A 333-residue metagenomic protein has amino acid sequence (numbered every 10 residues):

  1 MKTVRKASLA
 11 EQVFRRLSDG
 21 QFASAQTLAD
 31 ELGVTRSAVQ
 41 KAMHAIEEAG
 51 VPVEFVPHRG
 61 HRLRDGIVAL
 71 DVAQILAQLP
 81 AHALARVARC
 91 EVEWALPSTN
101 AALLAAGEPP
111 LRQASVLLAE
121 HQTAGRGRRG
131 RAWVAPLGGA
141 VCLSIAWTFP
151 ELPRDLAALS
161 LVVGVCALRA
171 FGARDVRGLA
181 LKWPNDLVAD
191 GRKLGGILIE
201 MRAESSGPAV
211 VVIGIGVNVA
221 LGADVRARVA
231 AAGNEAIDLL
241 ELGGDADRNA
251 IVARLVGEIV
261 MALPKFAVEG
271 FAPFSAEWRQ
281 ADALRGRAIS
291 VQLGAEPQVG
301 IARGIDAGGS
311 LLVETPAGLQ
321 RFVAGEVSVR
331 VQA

Functional and structural regions predicted by a protein language model:
K2-A173, K193-G195, A333: N-terminal lobe of the biotin/lipoate ligase/transferase fold
K2-T35, K41-H44, E48, E151-L179 (+1 more regions): Long, positively charged amphipathic alpha-helical accessory segments at protein N-termini or as interdomain linkers
